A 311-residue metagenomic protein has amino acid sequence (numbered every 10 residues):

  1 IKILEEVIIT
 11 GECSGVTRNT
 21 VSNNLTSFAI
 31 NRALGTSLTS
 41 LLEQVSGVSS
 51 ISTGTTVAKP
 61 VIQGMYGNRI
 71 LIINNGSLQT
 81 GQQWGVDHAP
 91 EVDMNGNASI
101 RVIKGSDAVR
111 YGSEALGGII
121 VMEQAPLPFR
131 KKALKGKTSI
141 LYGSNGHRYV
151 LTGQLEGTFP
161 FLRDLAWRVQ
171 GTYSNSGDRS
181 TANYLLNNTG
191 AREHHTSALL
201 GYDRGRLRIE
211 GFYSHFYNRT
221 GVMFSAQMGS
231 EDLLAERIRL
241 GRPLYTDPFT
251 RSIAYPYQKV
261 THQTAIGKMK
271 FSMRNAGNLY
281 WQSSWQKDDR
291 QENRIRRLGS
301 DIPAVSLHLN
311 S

Functional and structural regions predicted by a protein language model:
I1-E6, Q63: Periplasm-facing N-terminal accessory domains of Gram-negative outer-membrane beta-barrel systems
E6, L38-T39: A general structural signal for well-ordered alpha-helical segments in protein cores
T10-A33, S40-L41, I51-P60, G64-M65 (+2 more regions): Outer-membrane beta-barrel proteins, especially TonB-dependent receptors
V45: Acidic-histidine catalytic/liganding microenvironments
V48: Hydrophobic acceptor-binding patch used for acceptor engagement in glycosyltransferases
